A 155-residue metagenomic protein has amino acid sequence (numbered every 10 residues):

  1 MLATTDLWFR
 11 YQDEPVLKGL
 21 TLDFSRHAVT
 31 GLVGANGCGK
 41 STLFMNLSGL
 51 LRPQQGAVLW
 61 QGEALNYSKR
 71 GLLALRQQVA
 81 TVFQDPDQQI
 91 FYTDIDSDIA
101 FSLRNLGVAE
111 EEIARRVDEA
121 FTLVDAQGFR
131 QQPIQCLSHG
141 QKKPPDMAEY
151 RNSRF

Functional and structural regions predicted by a protein language model:
F24, G56-Y67, L75: Conserved ABC transporter NBD signature motif
G31, K143-Y150: ABC ATPase nucleotide-binding domain "signature" region
V33-A35: The feature captures the beta-strand-to-loop junction immediately N-terminal to the Walker
S48: Helix-to-loop junction immediately C-terminal to a conserved catalytic motif
D87, T93-R104, A114, D118: Short helical segment in ABC ATPase nucleotide-binding domains corresponding to the A-loop/adjacent helical element
E111-F129: Conserved ABC ATPase "signature" region
P133-L137, Q141: Conserved ABC ATPase signature
